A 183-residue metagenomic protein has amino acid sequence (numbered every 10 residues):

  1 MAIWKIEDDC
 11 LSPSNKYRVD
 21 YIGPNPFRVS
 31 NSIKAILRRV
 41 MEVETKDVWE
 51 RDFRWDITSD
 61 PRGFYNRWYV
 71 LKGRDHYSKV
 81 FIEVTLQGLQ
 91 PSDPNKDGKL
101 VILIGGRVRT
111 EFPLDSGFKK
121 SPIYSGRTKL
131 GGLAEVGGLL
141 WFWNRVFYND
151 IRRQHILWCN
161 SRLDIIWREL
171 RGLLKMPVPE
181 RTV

Functional and structural regions predicted by a protein language model:
M1-T45, Q154-H155: Terminal, regulation- and interaction-focused segments at domain boundaries
A2-E7, P94-S116: A short, terminal or domain-edge coil/loop segment
W4, D8, S12, S59 (+4 more regions): Amphipathic, alpha-helical segments enriched in basic
S32-K34, K79-F81, D97, L114-K119: Surface-exposed beta-strand edges and their flanking turn/coil or helix-capping segments
K34, R107, K175: Residue-level marker of positions within ordered structural domains that often coincide with functionally constrained
R39-R107: Hydrophobic-cavity lipid-handling domains and compact docking modules
F112-V183: Glycine-rich, aromatic-bearing surface loops/beta-hairpins
